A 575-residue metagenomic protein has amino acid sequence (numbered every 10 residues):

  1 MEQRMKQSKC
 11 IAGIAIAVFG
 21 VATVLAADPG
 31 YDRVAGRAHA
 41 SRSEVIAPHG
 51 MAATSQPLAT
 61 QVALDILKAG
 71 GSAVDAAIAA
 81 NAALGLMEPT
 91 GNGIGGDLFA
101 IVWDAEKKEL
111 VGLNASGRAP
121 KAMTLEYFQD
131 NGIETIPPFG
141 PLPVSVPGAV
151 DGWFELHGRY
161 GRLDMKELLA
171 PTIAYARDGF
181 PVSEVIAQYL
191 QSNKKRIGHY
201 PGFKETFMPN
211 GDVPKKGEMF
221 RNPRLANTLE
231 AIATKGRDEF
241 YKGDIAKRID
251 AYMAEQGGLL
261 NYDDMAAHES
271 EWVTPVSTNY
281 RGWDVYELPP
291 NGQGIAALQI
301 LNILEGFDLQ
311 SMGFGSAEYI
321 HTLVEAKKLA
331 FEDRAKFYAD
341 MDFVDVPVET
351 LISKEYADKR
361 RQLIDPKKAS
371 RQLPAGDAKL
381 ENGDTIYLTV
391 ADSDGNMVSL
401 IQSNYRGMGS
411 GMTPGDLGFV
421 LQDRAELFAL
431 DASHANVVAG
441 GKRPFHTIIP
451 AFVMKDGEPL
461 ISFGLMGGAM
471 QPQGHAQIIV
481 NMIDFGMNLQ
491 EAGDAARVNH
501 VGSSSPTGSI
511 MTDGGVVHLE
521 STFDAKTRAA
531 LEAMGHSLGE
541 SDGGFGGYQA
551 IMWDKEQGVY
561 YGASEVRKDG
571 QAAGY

Functional and structural regions predicted by a protein language model:
E2-I14: Bacterial N-terminal signal peptides that target proteins for export
G13-T23: Bacterial N-terminal signal peptides
A27-Q61, A73-K235, F240-K242, A246-G292 (+3 more regions): Noncatalytic scaffold domains of N-terminal-nucleophile
G30, F307-N404, D416-L417, R424 (+1 more regions): Internal maturation/activation junctions in enzymes
I66-L67, D151-R159, K235-K242, K247 (+1 more regions): Alpha-helical support elements that line or immediately flank enzyme active sites and cofactor-binding pockets
L86-T90, G96-G112, L259-N261, N396-I461 (+2 more regions): Active-site rim segments in enzyme catalytic domains, especially the processed small/beta chain of N-terminal
W272, N382-T385, H446-I448: Short, small/polar residue-rich loop motifs at catalytic or cofactor-binding pockets
D394, K442, H475, D484-G543: Extended C-terminal subregions enriched in glycine
